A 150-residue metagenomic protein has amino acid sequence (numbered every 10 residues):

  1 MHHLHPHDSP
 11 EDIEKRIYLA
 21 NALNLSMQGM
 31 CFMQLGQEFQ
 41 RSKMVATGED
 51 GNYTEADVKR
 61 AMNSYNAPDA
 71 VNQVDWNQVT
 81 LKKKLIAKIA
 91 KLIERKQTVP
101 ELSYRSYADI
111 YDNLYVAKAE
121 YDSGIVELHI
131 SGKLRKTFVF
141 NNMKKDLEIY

Functional and structural regions predicted by a protein language model:
M1-E148: Loop/helix patches that line or flank the sugar-binding groove of alpha-linked glycan CAZymes
